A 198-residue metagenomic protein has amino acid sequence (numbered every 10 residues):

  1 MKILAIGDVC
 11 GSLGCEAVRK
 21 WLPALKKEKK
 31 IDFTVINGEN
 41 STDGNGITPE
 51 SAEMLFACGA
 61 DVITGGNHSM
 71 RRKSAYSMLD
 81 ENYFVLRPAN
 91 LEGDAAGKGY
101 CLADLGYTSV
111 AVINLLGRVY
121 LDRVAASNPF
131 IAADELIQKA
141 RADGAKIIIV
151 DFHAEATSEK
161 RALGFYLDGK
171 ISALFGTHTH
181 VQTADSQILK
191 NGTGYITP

Functional and structural regions predicted by a protein language model:
M1-P198: Acidic, metal/ion-coordinating pockets
